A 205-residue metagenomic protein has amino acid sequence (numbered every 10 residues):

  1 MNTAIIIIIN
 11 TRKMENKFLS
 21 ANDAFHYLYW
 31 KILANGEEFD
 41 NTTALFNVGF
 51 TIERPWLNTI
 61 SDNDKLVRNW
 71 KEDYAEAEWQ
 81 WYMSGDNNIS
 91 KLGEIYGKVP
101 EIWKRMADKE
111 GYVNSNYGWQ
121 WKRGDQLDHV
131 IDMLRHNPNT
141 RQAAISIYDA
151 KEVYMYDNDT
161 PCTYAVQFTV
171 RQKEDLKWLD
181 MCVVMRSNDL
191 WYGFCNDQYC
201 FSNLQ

Functional and structural regions predicted by a protein language model:
I7-Q205: Terminal, non-catalytic protein-protein interaction segments that mediate quaternary/complex assembly
